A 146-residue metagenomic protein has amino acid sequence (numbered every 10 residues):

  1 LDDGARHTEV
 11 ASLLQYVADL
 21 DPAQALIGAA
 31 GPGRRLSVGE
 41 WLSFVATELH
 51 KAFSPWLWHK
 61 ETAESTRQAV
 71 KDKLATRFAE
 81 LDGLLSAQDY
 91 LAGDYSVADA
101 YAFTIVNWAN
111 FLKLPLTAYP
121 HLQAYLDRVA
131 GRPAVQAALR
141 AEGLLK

Functional and structural regions predicted by a protein language model:
L1, Q24-A29, A52-P55, D89-D94 (+2 more regions): Short, hydrophobic secondary-structure boundary micro-motifs
L1-A75, D82: GST-like domain detector, emphasizing the conserved glutathione-binding G-site in the N-terminal thioredoxin-like
L13, V38, L81, D99-A100 (+1 more regions): Residue-level signal for nonpolar/aromatic packing positions in well-ordered secondary structure
A18, I105-V106, L139: Active-site-flanking alpha-helical
P22, S86-A87, G131: The C-terminal cap of the DNA-recognition helix in HTH/winged-HTH DNA-binding domains, marking the helix-to-coil
F53, Y90-A118, Q123-V129: GST superfamily/GST-like fold recognition
F78-A92: Hydrophobic alpha-helical bundle segments that form small-molecule/ligand-binding pockets
Y125-K146: Long hydrophobic alpha-helical segments typical of transmembrane helices together with their membrane-interfacial
